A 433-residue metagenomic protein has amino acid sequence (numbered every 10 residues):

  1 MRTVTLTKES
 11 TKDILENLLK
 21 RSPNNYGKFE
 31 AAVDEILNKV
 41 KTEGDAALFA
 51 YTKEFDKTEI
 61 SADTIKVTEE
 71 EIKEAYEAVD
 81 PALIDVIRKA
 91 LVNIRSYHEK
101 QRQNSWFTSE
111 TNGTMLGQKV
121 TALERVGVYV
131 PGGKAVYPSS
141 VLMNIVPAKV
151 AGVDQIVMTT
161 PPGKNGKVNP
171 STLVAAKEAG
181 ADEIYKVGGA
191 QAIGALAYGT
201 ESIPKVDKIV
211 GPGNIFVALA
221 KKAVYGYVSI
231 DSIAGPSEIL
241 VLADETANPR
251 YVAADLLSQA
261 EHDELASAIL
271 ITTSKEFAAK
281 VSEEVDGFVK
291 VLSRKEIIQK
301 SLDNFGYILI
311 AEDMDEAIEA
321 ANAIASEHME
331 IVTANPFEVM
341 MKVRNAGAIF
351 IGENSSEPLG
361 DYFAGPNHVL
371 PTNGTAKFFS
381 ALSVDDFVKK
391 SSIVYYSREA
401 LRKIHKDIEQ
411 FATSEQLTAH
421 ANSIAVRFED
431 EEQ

Functional and structural regions predicted by a protein language model:
M1-E124: N-terminal Rossmann-like NAD(P)+-binding subdomain of aldehyde/semialdehyde dehydrogenases
T108-V174: Conserved small-residue-rich beta-alpha loop and adjacent elements that most often cradle the phosphate/pyrophosphate
M143-D154, K177-A179, A197-I203, K221-A223 (+1 more regions): Alpha-helix C-terminal capping segments
D154-K164, A268-S274, G352: Short internal beta-strands
G180-Y251, D255-S258, H262-S267: Conserved NAD(P)+-binding/catalytic subdomain of aldehyde/semialdehyde dehydrogenases
H262, L270-A346: A glycine- and small/hydrophobic-rich beta-loop-beta segment that serves as a flexible "lid/hinge" or phosphate-binding
A323-Q433: C-terminal core of ALDH-fold dehydrogenases
